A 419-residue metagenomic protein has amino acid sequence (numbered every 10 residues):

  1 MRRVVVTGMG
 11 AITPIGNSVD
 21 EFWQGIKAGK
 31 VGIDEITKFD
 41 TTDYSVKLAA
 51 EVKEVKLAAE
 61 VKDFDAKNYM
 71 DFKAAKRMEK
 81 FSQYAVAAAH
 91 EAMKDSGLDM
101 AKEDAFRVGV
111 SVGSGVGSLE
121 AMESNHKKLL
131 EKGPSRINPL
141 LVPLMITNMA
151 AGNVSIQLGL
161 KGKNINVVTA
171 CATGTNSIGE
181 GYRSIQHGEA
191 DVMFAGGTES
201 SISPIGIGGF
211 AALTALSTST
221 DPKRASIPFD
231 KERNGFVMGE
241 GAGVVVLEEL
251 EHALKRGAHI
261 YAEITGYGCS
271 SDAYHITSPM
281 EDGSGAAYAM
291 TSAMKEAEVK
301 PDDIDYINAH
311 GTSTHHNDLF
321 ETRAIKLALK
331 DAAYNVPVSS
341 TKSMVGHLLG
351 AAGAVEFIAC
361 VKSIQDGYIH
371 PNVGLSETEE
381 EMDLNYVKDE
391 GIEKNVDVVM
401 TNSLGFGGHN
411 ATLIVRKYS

Functional and structural regions predicted by a protein language model:
M1-A74, E251-Y261, I358-N372, R416-S419: ACP-dependent fatty acid/polyketide chain-elongation machinery
R3-T7, D34, D221-A297, Y306: Condensing-enzyme catalytic core mediating Claisen C-C bond formation in acyl metabolism
V6, K27-T169, T198-I207, P301-N317: Conserved beta-ketoacyl condensing-enzyme motif
G8, I26, A89, V110 (+10 more regions): Conserved small-residue
A85-L98, T147-A151, S155-E199, V237-A258 (+2 more regions): Active-site-proximal alpha-helical scaffold in enzymes
A92-D104, A253-A258, M290-Y306, A328-A332: Phosphate/pyrophosphate-binding loops at sites that engage ATP/ADP/AMP, CoA/4′-phosphopantetheine, polyphosphate
E131-N138, G179, R183, E199-K255 (+2 more regions): Glycine-/small-residue-rich "gating" segment that lines the acyl/pantetheine channel and substrate pocket
E189-N234, Y267-E281, G311-D318, N335-N385: Acyl-CoA/ACP chain-elongation machinery
